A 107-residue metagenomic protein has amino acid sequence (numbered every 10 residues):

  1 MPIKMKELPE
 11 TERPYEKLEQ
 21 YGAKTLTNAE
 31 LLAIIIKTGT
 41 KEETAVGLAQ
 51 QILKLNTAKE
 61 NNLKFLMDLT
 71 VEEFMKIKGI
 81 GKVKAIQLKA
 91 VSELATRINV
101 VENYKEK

Functional and structural regions predicted by a protein language model:
M1-E73: Long, highly charged, low-complexity intrinsically disordered interaction regions that mediate electrostatic DNA/RNA
A23-K24, E93-R97: Short, compositionally biased low-complexity segments
T40, S92-L94, E106: Alpha-helix termini
T44, S92, V100-V101: Alpha-helix boundary/capping detector
I77: Acidic-histidine catalytic/liganding microenvironments
K84-A95: Structured, non-catalytic alpha/beta "coupling" segments that mediate domain-domain communication and provide generic
N99-K107: Long, charged amphipathic helices and adjacent flexible linkers at domain junctions
